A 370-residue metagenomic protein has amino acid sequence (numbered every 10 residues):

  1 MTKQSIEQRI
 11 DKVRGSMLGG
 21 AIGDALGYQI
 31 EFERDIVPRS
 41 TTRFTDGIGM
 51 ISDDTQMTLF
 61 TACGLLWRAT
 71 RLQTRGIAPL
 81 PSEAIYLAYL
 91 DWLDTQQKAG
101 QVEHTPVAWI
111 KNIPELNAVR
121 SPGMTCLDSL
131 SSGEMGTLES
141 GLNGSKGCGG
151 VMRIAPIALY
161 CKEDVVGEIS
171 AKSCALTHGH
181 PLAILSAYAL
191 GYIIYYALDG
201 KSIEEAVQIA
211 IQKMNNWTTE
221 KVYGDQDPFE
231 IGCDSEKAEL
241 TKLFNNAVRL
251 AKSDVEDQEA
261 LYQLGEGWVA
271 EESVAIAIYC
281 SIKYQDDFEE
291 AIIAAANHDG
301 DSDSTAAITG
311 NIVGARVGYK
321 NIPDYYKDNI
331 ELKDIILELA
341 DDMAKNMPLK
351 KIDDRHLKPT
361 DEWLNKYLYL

Functional and structural regions predicted by a protein language model:
M1-L370: Structured, active/binding-site neighborhoods that engage oxygen-rich ligands
